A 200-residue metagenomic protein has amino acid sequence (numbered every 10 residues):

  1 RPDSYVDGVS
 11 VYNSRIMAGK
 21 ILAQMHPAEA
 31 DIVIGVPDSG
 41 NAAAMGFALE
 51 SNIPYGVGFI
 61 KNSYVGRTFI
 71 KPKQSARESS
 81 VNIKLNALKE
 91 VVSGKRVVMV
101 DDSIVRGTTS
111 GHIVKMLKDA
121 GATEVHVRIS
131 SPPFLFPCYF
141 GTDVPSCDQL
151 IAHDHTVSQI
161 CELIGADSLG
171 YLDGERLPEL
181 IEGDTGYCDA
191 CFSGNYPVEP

Functional and structural regions predicted by a protein language model:
R1-P200: PRPP-associated nucleotide enzymes
